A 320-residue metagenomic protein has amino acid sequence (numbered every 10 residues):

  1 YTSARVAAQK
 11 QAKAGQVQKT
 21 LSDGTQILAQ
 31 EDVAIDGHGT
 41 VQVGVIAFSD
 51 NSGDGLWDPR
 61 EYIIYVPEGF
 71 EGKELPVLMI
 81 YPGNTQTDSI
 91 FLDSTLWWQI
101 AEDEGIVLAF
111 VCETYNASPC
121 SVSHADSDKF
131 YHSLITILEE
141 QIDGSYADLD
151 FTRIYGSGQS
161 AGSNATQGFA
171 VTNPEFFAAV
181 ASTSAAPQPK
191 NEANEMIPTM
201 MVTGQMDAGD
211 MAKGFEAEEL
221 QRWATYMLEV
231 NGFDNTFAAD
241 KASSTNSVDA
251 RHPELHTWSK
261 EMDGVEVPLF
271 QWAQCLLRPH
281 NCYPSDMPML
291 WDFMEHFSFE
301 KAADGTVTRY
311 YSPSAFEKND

Functional and structural regions predicted by a protein language model:
Y1-P76, S157-T172, A181, P187 (+3 more regions): A domain-start/cap signature at the N-terminus of enzymes
L56-D58, V122-H132, C282-M287: Phosphate/oxyanion-binding active-site loops and adjacent basic polyanion-contact surfaces
I63, V77-Y81, I106-C112, R153-G158 (+5 more regions): Structural recognition of the beta-strand scaffold that forms the well-ordered cores of secreted hydrolase catalytic
E68-L75, C120-A161, V171: Gly/Ser-rich "nucleophile elbow"/oxyanion-hole loop immediately N-terminal to the catalytic nucleophile in hydrolases
F70-P119, G209-M211: Short substrate-entry loop that stabilizes the transition state in hydrolases
T87-I90, N116-S121, S163-T166, P189-A193 (+2 more regions): Extracytoplasmic/secreted cell-surface and envelope-processing proteins
A178-V265, L277-H280: The feature captures the conserved acid-bearing segment of alpha/beta-hydrolase catalytic domains
Q271-F299: Extracellular low-complexity, Gly/Ser/Thr-rich intrinsically disordered linkers and protease-sensitive activation/hinge
